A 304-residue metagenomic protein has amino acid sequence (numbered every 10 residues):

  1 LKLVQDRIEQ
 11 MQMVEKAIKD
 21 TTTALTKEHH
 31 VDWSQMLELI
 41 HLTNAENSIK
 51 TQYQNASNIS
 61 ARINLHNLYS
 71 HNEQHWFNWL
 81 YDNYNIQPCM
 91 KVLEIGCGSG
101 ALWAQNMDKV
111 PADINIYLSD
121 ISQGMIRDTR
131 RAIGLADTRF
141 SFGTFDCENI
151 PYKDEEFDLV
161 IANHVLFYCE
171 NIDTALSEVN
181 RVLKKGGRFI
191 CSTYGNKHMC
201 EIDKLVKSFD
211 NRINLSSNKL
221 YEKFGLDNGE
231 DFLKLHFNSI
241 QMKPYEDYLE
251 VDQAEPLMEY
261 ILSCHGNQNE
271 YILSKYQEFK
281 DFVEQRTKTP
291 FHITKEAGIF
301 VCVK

Functional and structural regions predicted by a protein language model:
L1-N44: Short, charged amphipathic alpha-helical surface segments
L42-Q87, A101-Q105: Conserved class I S-adenosyl-L-methionine
E73, S99-A101, L220-L235, S239-K304: Conserved Class I S-adenosyl-L-methionine
L93-N149: Class I SAM-dependent methyltransferase SAM/SAH-binding core
E148-L159: A short acidic, Gly/Pro-enriched loop at the edge of an enzyme's catalytic core that lines a small-molecule cofactor
L159-I172: A short SAM/SAH-binding and catalytic strip from SAM-dependent methyltransferases
D173-K185: A short glycine-rich, Lys/Arg-flanked "PGG" loop and its adjoining helix->strand segment in the class I
I190-R212: Conserved class I S-adenosyl-L-methionine
